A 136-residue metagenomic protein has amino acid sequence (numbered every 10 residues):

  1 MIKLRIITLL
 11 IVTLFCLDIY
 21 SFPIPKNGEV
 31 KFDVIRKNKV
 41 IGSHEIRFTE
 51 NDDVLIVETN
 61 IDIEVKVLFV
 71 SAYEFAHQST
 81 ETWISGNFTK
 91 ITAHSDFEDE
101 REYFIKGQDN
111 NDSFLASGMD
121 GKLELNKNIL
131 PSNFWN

Functional and structural regions predicted by a protein language model:
M1-T8: Bacterial N-terminal signal peptides that target proteins for export
I2, L17-E74, Q78-T80, I91-R101: N-terminal cleavable signal peptides for secretion/export
T8-D18: Bacterial N-terminal signal peptides
I11-T13, T80, S132: Intrinsically disordered regions, especially transient/low-confidence alpha-helical propensity segments and coil-helix
P25-N27, T92-N136: Solvent-exposed helix/loop surface patches that form functional interfaces
H44, W83, F134-N136: Tryptophan-centered motif/residue detector
